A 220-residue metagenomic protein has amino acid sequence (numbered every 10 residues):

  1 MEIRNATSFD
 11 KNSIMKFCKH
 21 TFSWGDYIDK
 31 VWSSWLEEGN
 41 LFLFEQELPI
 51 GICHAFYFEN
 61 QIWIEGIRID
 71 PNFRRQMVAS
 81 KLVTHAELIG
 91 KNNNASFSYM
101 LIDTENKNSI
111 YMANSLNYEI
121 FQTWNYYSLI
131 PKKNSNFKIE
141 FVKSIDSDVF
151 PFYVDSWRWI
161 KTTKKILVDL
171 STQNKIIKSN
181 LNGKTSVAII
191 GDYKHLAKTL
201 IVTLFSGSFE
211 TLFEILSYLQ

Functional and structural regions predicted by a protein language model:
A6, I67-I69, I102: Hydrophobic adenine-recognition pocket in adenosine-nucleotide-binding enzymes
C18-F42, P49-H54, P151-G183: Active-site rim helix/loop that mediates acceptor-substrate recognition in acyltransferases
L48-F56, W63, R68, G183-H195: Conserved beta-strand in the GNAT
I67-R75, V202-T211: A short, internal acetyl-CoA/4′-phosphopantetheine-binding micro-motif in the GNAT/acyltransferase core
F73, M77-H85, T211-Y218: Conserved acetyl-CoA pyrophosphate-binding loop and the N-cap/start of the following alpha-helix in GNAT-like
S80, T104-Q122: Conserved active-site alpha-helix within GNAT-family acetyltransferase domains
G90-E105, Q220: Conserved GNAT acetyl-CoA-binding A-motif
L116-L196: Amide-forming acyltransferase catalytic core, primarily the GNAT-like/NAT-type and related acyltransferase folds
